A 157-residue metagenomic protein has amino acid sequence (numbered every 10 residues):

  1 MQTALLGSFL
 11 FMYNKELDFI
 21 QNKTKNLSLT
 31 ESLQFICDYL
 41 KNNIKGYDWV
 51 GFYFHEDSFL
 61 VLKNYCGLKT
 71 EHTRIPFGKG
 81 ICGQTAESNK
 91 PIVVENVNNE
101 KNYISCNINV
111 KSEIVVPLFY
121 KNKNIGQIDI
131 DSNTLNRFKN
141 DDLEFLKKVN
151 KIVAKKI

Functional and structural regions predicted by a protein language model:
L6-Y65, K69: Intrinsically disordered, low-complexity terminal regulatory regions
Q21, S132-I157: Juxtadomain coupling helices with adjacent low-complexity linkers
I44, S105-V110: Short loop/turn motifs at secondary-structure junctions and domain boundaries
W49, V115, Q127: Short hydrophobic/aromatic beta-strand element in the GNAT-like acyltransferase core that lines or flanks the acyl-donor
H55-C106: Regulatory sensory and allosteric helical modules in signal-transduction proteins and certain transcription factors
S112-F119: A short, aliphatic-rich beta-strand micro-motif
F119-S132: Sensory-domain boundary capping and coupling elements
